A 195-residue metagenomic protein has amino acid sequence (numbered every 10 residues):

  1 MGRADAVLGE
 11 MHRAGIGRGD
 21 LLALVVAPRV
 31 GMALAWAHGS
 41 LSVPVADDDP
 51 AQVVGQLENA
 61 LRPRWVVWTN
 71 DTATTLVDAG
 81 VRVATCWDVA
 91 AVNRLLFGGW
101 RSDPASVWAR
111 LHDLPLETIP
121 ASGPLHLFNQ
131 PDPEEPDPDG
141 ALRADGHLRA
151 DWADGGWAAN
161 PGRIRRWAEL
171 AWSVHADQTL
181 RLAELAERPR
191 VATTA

Functional and structural regions predicted by a protein language model:
M1-L111, P115: Conserved RNase H-like, two-metal-ion catalytic cores of nucleic-acid enzymes
T75, A84, R94, V107-R110 (+1 more regions): Mixed-charge, glycine-rich, non-catalytic linkers/tails in nucleic-acid processing enzymes
